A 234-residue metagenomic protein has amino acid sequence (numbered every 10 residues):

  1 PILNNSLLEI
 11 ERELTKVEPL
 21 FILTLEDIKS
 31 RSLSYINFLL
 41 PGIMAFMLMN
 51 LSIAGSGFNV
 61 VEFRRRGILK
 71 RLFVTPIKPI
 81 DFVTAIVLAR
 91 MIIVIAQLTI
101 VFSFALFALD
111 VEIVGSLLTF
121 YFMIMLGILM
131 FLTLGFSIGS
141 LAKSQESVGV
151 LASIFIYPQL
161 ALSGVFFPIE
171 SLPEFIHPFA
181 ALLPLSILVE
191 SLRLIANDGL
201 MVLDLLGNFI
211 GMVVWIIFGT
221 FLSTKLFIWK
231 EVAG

Functional and structural regions predicted by a protein language model:
P1-G55: Transport-system extracytoplasmic interface segments
K29-S32, E112, L160-F218: Membrane-interfacial helix-loop-helix junctions in multi-pass membrane proteins
R31-L106: Hydrophobic alpha-helical transmembrane segments of multi-pass membrane transport proteins
G57, E62, A105-I113, A142-K143 (+2 more regions): Short helix-capping/hinge motifs at transmembrane helix termini and TM-loop junctions
N59, I68, F102-S103, S137 (+3 more regions): A residue-level signal for alpha-helical anchor/packing sites in multi-pass solute transporters
E62, R71, T75, L106 (+7 more regions): Transmembrane helix-loop junction
P79-Y157, V202-V213, I217-T224: Alpha-helical transmembrane segments and their short interhelical loops
L226-G234: Short cytosolic juxtamembrane segments of multi-pass membrane proteins
